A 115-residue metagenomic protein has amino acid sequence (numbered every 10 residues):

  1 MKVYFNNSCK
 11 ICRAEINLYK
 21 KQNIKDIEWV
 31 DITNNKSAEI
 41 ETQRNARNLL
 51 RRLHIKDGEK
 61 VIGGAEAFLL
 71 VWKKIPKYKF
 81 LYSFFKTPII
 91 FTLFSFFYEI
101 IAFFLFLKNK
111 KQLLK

Functional and structural regions predicted by a protein language model:
M1, D31, N45-R47: Poly-acidic low-complexity segments
M1-D26: Local sequence-structure signature of Cys/Sec-based thiol-disulfide redox active-site neighborhoods
C12-R13, S37-E39: Short, well-ordered alpha-helical microsegments
I27-A38: Thiol-based oxidoreductase modules, predominantly thioredoxin-like and allied folds used for disulfide exchange
A38-K115: Thiol/selenol-based redox catalytic cores and closely related redox-interacting motifs
